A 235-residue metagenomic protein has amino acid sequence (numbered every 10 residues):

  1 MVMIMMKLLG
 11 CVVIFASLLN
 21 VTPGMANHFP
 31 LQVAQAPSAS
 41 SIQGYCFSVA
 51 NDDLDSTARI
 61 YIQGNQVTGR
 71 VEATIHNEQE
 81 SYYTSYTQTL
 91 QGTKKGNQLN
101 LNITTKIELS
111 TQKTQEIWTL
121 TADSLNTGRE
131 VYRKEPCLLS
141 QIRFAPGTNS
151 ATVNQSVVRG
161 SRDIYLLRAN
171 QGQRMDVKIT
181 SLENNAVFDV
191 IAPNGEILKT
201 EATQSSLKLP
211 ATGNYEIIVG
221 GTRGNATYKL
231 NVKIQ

Functional and structural regions predicted by a protein language model:
L31, N77, Y83-Q98, L120-R143: Edge beta-strand at a domain terminus
A34-S56, N126-G128, S140, T148-V153: Tryptophan-anchored aromatic micro-motifs
R59-T89: N-terminal glycine/threonine-rich, aromatic-flanked beta-hairpin/loop signature
L138-L166, G172: Non-catalytic extracellular/lumenal accessory regions of secreted precursors
D163-Y165, R223-Q235: Edge beta-strands of jelly-roll/beta-sandwich modules across compartments, strongly enriched in secreted/luminal
I164-S181, Y215-V219: Hydrophobic beta-strand segments within beta-rich accessory/binding domains
L167, E201-P210: Beta-sandwich interaction modules
E183-I197: Short, surface-exposed beta-strand/strand-loop-strand elements in extracellular ectodomains
